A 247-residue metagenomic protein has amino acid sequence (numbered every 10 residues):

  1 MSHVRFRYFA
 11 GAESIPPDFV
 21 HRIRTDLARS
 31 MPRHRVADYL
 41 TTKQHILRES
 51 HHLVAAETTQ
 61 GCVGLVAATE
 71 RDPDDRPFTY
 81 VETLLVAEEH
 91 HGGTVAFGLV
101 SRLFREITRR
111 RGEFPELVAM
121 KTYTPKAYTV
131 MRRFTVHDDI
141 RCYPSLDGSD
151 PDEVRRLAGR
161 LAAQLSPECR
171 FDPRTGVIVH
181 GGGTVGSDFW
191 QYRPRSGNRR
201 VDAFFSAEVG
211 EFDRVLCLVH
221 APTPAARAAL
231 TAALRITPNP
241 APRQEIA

Functional and structural regions predicted by a protein language model:
M1-I15, K43-Q44, R48, T108-A247: Terminal substrate-recognition subdomain of acyl/acetyltransferases
H3, V63-L65, S101: Short small/polar-residue motifs
Y8-L85, I107: A conserved beta-strand-loop-helix scaffold within acyl/acetyltransferase catalytic domains
I23, T79, A96-G98, L103 (+1 more regions): General N-terminal targeting signals
D72, E88, K126: Feature marks short, surface-exposed loop/turn motifs that line or immediately flank catalytic pockets and channel
R76, H91, Y128-V130: Short acidic, gly/pro-rich beta-turn/loop elements at beta-sheet edges and active-site/ligand-binding grooves
F78, G92-G93, G112-E113: Short, solvent-exposed secondary-structure capping/transition elements
V86, H91-I107: Conserved acetyl-CoA-binding loop-helix of GNAT-fold acetyltransferases
